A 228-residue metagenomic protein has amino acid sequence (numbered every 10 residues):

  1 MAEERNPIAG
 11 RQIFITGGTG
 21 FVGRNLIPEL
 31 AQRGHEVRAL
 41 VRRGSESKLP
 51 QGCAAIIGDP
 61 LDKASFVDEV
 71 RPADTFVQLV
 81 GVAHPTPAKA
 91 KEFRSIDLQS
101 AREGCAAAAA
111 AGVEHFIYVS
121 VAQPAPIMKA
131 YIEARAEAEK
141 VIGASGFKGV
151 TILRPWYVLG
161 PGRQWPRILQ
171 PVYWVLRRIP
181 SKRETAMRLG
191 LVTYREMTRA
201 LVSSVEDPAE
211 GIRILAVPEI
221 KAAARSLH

Functional and structural regions predicted by a protein language model:
R5-R33: N-terminal Rossmann NAD(P)H-binding glycine-rich loop of SDR-like oxidoreductase domains
Q12, D74-T75, H115: Structural motif
H35-R42: Conserved glycine-rich Rossmann-like NAD(P)H-binding loop of the short-chain dehydrogenase/reductase
S45-L49, C53-E103, A107-A110: NAD(P)H-binding glycine-rich loop region in Rossmannoid oxidoreductase-like domains and their noncatalytic homologs
P87-Q170: Glycine-/Pro-rich loop/turn segments that contact NAD(P) or position catalytic residues in Rossmann-like domains
I96, S100-E103, R167, R188-S203: Substrate-positioning beta->alpha
W174-V192: A conserved pocket-lining segment of Rossmann-fold NAD(P)-dependent short-chain dehydrogenase/reductase
L191-H228: Alpha-helical substrate-binding/gating segment
